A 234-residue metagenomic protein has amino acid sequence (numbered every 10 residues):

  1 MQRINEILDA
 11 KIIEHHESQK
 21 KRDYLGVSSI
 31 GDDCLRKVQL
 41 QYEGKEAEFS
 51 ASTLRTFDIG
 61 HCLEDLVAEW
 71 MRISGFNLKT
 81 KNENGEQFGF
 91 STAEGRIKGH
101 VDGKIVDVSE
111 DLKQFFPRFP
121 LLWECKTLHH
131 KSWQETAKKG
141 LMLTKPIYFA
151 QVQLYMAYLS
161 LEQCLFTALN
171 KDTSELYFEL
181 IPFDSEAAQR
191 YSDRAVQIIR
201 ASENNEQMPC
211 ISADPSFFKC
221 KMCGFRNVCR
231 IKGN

Functional and structural regions predicted by a protein language model:
M1-L122, H129-K131, M142: Metal-dependent nuclease catalytic cores that hydrolyze phosphodiester bonds in DNA/RNA, characterized by
K79-T80, L122-E124, Q163-A168: A structural signal for short, well-ordered beta-strand segments and their strand-loop junctions that often border
C125-T127, F225: Residues immediately flanking
E135-F149, L154-N234: Metal-dependent nuclease catalytic regions and adjoining charged, substrate-binding loops involved in nucleic-acid end
